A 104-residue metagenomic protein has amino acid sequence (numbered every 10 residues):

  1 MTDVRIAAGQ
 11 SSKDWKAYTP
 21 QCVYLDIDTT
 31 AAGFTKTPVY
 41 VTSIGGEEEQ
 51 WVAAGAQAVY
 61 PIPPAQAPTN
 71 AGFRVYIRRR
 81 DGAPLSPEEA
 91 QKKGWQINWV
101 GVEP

Functional and structural regions predicted by a protein language model:
M1-P104: Extracellular receptor-binding modules and their adjoining Ser/Thr/Gly/Asp/Asn-rich linkers
